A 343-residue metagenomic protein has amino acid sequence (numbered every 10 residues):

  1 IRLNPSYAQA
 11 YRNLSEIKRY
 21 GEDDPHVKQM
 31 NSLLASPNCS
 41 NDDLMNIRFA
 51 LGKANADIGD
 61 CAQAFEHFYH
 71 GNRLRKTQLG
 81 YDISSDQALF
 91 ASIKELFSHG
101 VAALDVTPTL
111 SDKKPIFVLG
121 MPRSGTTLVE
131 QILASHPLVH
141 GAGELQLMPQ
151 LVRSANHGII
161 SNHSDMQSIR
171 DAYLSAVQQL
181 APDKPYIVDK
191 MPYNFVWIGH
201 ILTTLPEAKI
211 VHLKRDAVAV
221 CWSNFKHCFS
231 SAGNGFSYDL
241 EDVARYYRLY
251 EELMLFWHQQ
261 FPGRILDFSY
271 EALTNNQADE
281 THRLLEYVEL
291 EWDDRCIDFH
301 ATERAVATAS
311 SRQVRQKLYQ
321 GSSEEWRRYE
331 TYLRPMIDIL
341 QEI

Functional and structural regions predicted by a protein language model:
I1-L180, R245: Alpha-helical solenoid repeat scaffolds of the TPR/TPR-like class and their adjacent stem/linker regions that mediate
V139-A142, L147-S161, M166, A181-R334 (+1 more regions): PAPS-dependent sulfotransferase catalytic domain
